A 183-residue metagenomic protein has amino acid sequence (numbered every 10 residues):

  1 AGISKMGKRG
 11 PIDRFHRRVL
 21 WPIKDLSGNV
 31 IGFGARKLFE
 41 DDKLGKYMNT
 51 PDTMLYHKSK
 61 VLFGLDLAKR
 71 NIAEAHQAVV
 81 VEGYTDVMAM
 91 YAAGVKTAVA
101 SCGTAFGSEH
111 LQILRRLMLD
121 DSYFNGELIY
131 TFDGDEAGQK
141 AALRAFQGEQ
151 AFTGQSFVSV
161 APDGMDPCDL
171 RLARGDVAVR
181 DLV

Functional and structural regions predicted by a protein language model:
A1-F124, A142: Phosphate-handling DNA/RNA-contact segment within nucleic-acid enzymes
T85, G103-G107, F132-A142, V160-D166: Acidic, metal-coordinating catalytic cores used for nucleic-acid/nucleotide bond scission and strand-transfer chemistry
A89, I113-R116, A141-G148, D166-L170 (+1 more regions): Alpha-helical scaffold elements adjacent to nucleotide-binding pockets in ATP/GTP-utilizing enzyme cores
K96, D120, G148-A151, Q155 (+1 more regions): Short, well-ordered loop/turn and helix-capping segments at boundaries between secondary-structure elements and domains
L119-T131, R174-V183: A polyampholytic, Gly/Pro-enriched intrinsically disordered region
L128-I129, D133-A151, S156: Phosphate/diphosphate-binding loops
G154-V183: C-terminal or mid-to-C-terminal helical accessory/interaction module adjacent to the motor/catalytic core
